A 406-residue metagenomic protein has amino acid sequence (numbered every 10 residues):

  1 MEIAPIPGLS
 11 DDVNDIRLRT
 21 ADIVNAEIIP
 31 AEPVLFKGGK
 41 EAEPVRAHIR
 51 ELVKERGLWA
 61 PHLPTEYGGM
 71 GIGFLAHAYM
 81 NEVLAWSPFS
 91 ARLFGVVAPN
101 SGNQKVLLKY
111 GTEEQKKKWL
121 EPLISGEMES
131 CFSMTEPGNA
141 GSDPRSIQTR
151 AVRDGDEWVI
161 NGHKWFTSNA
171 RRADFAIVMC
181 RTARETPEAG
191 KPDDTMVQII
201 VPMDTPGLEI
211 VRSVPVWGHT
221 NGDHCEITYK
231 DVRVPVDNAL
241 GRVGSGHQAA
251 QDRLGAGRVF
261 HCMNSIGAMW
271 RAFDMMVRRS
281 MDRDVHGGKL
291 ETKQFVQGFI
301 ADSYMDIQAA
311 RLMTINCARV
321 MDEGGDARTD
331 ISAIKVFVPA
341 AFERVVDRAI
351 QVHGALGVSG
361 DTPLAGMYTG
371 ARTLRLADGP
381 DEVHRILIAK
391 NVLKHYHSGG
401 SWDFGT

Functional and structural regions predicted by a protein language model:
M1-S90, V97, Y110-Q115, P122-E127 (+4 more regions): Alpha-helical interface subdomain recognition
V97-Q104: Short, conserved phosphate-binding/catalytic loop or strand-edge motifs used in phosphoryl-/nucleotidyl-transfer
Q104-Y110, S133, E185: Flexible, glycine-rich active-site loops centered on histidine and acidic residues that chelate a metal or position
L123, G138-S142, F166-N169, E188-K191 (+1 more regions): Short Gly/Pro-enriched turn/cap motifs at secondary-structure boundaries
G126-T135, M179: A short, Trp-centered hydrophobic/proline-enriched beta-strand micro-motif
A140, W165-R171, H219, A256-F260 (+1 more regions): Glycine-rich phosphate/pyrophosphate-binding beta-alpha loops
S146, D204-R233: Flexible, small-/acidic-enriched active-site or ligand-binding loops
Q148, D156-E157, N161-I210: A short core secondary-structure module
